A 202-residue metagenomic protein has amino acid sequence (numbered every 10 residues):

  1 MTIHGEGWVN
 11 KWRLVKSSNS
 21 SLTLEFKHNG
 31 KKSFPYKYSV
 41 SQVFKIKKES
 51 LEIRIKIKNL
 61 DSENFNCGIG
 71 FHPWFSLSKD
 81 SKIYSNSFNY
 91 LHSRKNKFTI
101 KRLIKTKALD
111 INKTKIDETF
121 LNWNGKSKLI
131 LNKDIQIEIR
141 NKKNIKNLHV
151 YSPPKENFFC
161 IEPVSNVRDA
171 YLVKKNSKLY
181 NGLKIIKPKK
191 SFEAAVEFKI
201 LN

Functional and structural regions predicted by a protein language model:
M1-K48: Extended, loop-rich substrate-binding clefts of extracytoplasmic carbohydrate-active enzymes
P35-S39, I46-E52, S62-N66, E156 (+1 more regions): Coil-to-beta-strand transition motifs
S41-V43, N181-I186: Beta-strand-rich interaction surfaces with strong enrichment in secreted/lumenal proteins
I55, K184-L201: Short Pro-Gly-centered flexible turn/kink motifs
I55-D61, S152, I200: Asparagine-centered strand-capping/turn motif at beta-strand->loop junctions
N64-N66, W74-N144: Active-site/ligand-binding surface loops and adjacent short beta/alpha elements that line catalytic pockets across
I135-D169: Glycine-rich active-site loops that engage anionic ligands at enzyme catalytic sites
Y171-K178: Short, structured beta-strand/loop micro-motifs enriched in basic residues and often containing a Trp
